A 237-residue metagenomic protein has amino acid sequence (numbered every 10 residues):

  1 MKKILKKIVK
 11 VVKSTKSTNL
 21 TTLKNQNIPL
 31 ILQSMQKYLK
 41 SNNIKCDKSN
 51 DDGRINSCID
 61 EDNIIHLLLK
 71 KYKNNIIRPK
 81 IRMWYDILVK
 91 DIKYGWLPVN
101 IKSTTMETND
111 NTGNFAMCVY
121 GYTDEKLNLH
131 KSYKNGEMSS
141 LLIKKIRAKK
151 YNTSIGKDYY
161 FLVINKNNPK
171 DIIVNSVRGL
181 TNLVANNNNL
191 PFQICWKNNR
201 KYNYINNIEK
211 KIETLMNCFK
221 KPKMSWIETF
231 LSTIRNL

Functional and structural regions predicted by a protein language model:
K2-Y85, D91-I92, S103-L237: Nucleic-acid endonuclease domains
K93-L97: Short acidic/polar mixed-charge low-complexity motifs
